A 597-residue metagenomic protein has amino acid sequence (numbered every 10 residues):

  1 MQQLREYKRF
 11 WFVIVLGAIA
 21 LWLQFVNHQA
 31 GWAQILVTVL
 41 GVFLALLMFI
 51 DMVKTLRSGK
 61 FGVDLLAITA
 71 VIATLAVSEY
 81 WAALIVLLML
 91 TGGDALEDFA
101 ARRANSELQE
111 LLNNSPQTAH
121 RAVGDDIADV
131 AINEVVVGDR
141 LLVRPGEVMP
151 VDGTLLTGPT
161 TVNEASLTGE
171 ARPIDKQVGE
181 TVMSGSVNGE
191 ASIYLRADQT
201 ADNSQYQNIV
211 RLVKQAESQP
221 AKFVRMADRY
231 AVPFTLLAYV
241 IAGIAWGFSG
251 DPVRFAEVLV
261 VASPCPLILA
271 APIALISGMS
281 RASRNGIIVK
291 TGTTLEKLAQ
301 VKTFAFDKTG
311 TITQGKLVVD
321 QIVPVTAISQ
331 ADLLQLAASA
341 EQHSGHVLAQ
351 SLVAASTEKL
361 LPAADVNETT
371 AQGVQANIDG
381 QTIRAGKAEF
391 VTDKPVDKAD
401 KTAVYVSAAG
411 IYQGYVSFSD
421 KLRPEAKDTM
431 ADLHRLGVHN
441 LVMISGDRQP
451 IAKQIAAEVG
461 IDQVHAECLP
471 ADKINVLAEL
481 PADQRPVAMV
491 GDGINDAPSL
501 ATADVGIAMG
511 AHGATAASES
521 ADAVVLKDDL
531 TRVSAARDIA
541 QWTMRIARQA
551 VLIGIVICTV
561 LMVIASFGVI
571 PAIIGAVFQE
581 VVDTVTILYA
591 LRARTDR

Functional and structural regions predicted by a protein language model:
M1-E6, L21-Q29, I35, F49-R57 (+9 more regions): Membrane-embedded alpha-helical bundles of multi-pass transporters
F10, A20-W32, V37-G124, V136 (+6 more regions): Actuator/coupling domain of P-type ATPases
I14-L16, F223-L267, P272-L275, R548-E580: Bilayer-spanning, highly hydrophobic alpha-helical transmembrane segments
F25, R144, V319, V323-N440 (+2 more regions): P-type ATPase nucleotide-binding
M52, E79, A100, A119 (+28 more regions): Residue-level signature of catalytic and energy-coupling elements of molecular machines, predominantly ATP/GTP-dependent
V53-L56, F99-Q109, I273-G292, L591-R597: Juxtamembrane helix-loop transition segments at the membrane interface in multi-pass membrane proteins
I68, L167, L267-A340, L480 (+1 more regions): Conserved catalytic phosphorylation-site environment of P-type ATPases
G380, A408-Q549, I587: Conserved ATP-binding TGD loop and adjacent catalytic N/P-domain core of P-type ATPases
